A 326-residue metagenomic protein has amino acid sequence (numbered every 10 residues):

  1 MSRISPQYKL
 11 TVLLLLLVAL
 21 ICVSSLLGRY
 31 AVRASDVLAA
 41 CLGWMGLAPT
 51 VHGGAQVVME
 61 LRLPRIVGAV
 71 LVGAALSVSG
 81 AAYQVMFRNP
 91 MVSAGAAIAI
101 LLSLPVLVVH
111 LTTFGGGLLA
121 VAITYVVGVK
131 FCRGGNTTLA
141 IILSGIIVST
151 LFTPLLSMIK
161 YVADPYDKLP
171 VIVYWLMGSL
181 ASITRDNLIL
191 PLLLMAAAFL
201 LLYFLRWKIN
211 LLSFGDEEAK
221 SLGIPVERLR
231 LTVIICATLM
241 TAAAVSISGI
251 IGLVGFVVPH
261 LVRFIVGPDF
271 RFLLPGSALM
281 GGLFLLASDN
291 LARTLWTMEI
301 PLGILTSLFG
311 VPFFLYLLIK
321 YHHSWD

Functional and structural regions predicted by a protein language model:
M1-D326: Alpha-helical transmembrane segments in inner-membrane proteins
